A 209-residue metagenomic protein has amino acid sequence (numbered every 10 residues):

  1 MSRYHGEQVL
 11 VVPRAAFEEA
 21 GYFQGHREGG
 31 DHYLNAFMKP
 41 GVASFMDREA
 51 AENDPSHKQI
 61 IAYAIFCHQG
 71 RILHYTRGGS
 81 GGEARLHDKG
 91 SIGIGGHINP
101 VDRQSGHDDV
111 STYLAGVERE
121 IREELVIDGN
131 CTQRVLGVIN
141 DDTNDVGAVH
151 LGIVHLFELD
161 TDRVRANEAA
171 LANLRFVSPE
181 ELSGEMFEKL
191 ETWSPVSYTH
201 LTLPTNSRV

Functional and structural regions predicted by a protein language model:
S2-M38: Extreme N-terminus nucleophile/cap motif
H5-Q8, V12-R14, E49-A50, G78-G81 (+4 more regions): Active-site segment of metal-dependent pyrophosphate-handling enzymes, primarily the Nudix hydrolase catalytic core
G25-Q69, R77-G81: Acidic, metal-coordinating catalytic segment for phosphate/diphosphate chemistry, firing primarily on the Nudix
H57-I61, C67, H87-G93, H150: Short connector loops at helix/strand junctions that flank enzyme active sites, especially segments positioning acidic
R71-R119, E123: Conserved Nudix-box catalytic region and its N-terminal flanking loop in Nudix hydrolases and closely related
R165-P195: NUDIX/MutT-family hydrolases
T199-T205: Conserved small/polar residues in nucleotide/adenosyl-binding loops
